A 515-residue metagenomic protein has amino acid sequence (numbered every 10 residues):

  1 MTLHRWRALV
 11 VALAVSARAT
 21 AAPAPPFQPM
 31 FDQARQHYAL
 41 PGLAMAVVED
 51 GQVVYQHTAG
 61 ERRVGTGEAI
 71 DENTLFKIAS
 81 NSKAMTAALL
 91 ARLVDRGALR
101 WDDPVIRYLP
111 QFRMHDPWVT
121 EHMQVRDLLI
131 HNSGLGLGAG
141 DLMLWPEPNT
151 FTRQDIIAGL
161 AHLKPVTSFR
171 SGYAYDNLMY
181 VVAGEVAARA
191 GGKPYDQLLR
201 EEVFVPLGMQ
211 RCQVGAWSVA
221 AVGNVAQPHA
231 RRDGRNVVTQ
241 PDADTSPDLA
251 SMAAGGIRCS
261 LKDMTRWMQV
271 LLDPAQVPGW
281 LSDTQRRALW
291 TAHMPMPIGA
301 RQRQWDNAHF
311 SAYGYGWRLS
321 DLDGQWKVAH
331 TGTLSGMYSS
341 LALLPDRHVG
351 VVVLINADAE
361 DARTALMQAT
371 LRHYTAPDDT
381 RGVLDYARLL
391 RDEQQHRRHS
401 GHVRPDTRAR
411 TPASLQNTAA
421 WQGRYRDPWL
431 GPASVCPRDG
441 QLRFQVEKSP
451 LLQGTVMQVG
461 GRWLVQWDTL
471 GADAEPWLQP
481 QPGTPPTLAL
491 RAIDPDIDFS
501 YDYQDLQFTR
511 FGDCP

Functional and structural regions predicted by a protein language model:
M1-L9: Bacterial N-terminal signal peptides that target proteins for export
S16-A19: N-terminal signal peptide c-region/cleavage motif recognized by signal peptidases
A22-I78, A98-R100, R107, R113-H115 (+2 more regions): Short, conserved catalytic-motif segment at the N-terminal edge
A39-G42, G336-Y338, W429: Short, small/polar residue-rich loop motifs at catalytic or cofactor-binding pockets
E61-R63, P117-S335, S340: Short, surface-exposed loop or secondary-structure junction motifs that flank catalytic or metal-binding residues
M294-P295, G299-R301, L354-P428, T484-P515: Short, gly/Ser/Thr-rich active-site loops of penicillin-recognizing serine hydrolases
A329-H330, S340-L343, R347-N356, A489-L490: Short, well-ordered beta-strand elements
W429-P476: Central antiparallel beta-sheet cores of small beta-barrel/beta-sandwich binding domains
